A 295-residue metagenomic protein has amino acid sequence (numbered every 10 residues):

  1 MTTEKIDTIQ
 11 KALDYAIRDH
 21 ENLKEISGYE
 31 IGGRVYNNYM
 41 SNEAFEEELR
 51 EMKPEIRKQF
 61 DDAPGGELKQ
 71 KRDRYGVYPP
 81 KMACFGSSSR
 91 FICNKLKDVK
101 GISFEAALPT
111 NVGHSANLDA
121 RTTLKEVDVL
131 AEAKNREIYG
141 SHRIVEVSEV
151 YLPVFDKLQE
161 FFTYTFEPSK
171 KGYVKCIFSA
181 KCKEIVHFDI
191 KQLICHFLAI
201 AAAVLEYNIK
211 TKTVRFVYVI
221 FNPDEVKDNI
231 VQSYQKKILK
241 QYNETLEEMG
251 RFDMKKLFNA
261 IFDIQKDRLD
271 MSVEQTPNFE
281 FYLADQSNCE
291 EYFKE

Functional and structural regions predicted by a protein language model:
M1-E295: Charged, terminal alpha-helix-loop-beta segments that serve as non-catalytic nucleic-acid engagement and/or assembly
